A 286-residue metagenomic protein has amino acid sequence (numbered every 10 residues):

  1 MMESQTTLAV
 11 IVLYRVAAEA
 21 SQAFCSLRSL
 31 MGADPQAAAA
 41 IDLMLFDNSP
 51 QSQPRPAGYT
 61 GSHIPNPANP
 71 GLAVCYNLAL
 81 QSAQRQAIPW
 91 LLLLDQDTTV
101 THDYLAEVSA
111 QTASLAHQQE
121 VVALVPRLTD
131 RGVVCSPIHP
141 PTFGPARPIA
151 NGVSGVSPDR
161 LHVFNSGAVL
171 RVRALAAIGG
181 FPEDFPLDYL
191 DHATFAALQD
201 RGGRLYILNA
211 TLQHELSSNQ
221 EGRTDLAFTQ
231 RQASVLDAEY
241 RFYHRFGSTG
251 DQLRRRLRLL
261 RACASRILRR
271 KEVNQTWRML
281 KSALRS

Functional and structural regions predicted by a protein language model:
V16-P35: Short, well-formed alpha-helical segments that are part of the catalytic scaffolds of diverse glycosyltransferases
P67-A83: Glycine-rich, basic loop-to-helix element that forms the pyrophosphate-binding segment of sugar-nucleotide handling
I88-T99: Short beta-strand-to-loop acidic/aromatic patch adjacent to the donor-nucleotide binding site
D103-I138: Conserved donor NDP-sugar-binding/catalytic core segment of glycosyltransferases
P141-L161: Short, flexible, basic/aromatic active-site loop/helix in glycosyltransferases
V163, G167-A168, A174-G179, D184-T211: A short, conserved alpha-helix in the catalytic core of glycosyltransferases
I207-L226, A238: Active-site donor/metal-binding and catalytic loop motifs of nucleotide-sugar-dependent glycosylation enzymes
A227-E239, H244-S286: Non-catalytic, C-terminal membrane-associated alpha-helical segments of glycosyltransferases
